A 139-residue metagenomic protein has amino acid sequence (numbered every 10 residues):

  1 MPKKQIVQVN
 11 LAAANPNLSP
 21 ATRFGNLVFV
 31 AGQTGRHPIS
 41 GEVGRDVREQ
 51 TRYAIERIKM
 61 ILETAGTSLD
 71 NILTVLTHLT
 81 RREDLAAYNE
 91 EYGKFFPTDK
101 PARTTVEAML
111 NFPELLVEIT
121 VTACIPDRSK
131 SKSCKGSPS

Functional and structural regions predicted by a protein language model:
M1-E56, M60-N71, L79-S139: N-terminal presequence-like segments and the immediate start of the first folded domain
